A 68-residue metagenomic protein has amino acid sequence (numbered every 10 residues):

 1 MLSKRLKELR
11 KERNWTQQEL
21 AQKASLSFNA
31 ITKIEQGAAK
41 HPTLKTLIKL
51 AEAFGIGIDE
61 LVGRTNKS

Functional and structural regions predicted by a protein language model:
K4, F28, T43-L47: Short alpha-helical elements of helix-turn-helix
K4-K23, K49: Short basic helix-loop element that most often maps to the first helix and adjoining turn of HTH DNA-binding modules
E8, E12, F28, K33 (+2 more regions): Short, charged recognition helix plus adjacent turn of helix-turn-helix-like nucleic-acid-binding domains
K23, L44, R64: Residue-level "edge-of-site" marker
K45-E60: DNA major-groove recognition helix of helix-turn-helix/homeodomain DNA-binding modules
